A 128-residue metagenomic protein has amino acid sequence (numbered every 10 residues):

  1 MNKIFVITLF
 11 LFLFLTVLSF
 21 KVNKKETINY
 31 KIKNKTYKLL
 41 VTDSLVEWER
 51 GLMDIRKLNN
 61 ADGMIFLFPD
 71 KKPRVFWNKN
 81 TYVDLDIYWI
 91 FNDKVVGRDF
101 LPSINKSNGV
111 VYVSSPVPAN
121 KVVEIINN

Functional and structural regions predicted by a protein language model:
M1-K3: N-terminal hydrophobic targeting signals that begin at the initiator methionine
F5-S19: Hydrophobic membrane-insertion alpha-helices, especially the h-region of bacterial N-terminal signal peptides
V17-N128: Compact, glycine-rich, soluble single-domain proteins
